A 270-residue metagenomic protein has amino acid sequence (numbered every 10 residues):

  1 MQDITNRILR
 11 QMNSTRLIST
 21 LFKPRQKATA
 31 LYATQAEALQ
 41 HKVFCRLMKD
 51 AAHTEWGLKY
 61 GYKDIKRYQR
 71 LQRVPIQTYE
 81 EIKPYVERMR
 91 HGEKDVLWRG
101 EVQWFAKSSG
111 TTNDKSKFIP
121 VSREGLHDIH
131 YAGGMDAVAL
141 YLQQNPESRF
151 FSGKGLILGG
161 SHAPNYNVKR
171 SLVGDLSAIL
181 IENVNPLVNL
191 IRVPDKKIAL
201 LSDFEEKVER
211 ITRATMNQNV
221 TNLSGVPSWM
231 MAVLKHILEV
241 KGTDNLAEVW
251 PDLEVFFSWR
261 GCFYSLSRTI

Functional and structural regions predicted by a protein language model:
M1-K107, N113-F257, Y264-R268: Nucleotide 5′-phosphate-binding alpha/beta core
